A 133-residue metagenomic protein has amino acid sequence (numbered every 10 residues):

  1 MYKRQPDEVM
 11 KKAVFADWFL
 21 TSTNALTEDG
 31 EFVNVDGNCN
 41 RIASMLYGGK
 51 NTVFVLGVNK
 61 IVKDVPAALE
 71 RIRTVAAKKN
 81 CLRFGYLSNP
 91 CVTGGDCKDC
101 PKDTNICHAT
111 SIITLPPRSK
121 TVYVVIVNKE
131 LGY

Functional and structural regions predicted by a protein language model:
M1-Q5: Conserved small/polar residues in nucleotide/adenosyl-binding loops
E8, K12: Short, basic/aromatic recognition patches
A13-Y133: Conserved phosphate- and dinucleotide-binding cores of soluble alpha/beta proteins, encompassing both enzyme active
